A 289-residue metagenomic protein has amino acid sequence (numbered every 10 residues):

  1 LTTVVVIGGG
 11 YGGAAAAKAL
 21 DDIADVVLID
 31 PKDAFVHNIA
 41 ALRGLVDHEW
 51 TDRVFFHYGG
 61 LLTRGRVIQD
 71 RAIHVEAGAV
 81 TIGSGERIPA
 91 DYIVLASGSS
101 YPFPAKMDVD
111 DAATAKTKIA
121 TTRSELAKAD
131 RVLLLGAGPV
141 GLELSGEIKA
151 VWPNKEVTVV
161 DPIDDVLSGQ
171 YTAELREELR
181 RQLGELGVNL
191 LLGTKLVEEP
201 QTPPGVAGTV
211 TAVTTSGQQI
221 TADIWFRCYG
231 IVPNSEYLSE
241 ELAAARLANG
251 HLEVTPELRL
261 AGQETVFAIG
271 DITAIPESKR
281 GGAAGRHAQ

Functional and structural regions predicted by a protein language model:
L1-V5, T63-L133, T215, F226-C228: FAD-binding core/adjacent interface of flavoenzyme oxidoreductases
T2-R66, E143-A173: Beta1-alpha1 glycine-rich phosphate/pyrophosphate-binding loop at the start of Rossmann-like nucleotide-binding domains
V4-Y11, A15-A19, A24, R53 (+8 more regions): Localized chelating/binding microdomains that coordinate divalent metal ions or stabilize phosphate-bearing
D25, G65-T81, I88, N154-P256: A Rossmann-like FAD-binding core segment of flavoenzymes
F35-N38, Y101-A105, S235-E236: Short acidic/His/Gly/Ser-rich catalytic and metal-binding motifs that mark active-site loops of diverse hydrolases
A41-D47, M107-T114, L242-A243: Short glycine-enriched, charge-decorated loop/helix-capping segments at active-site entrances that position
D111-D130, I220-H287: FAD-site-proximal beta/loop scaffold in flavoenzymes
L133-E147: Short strand-loop-helix active-site module centered on a catalytic nucleophile
